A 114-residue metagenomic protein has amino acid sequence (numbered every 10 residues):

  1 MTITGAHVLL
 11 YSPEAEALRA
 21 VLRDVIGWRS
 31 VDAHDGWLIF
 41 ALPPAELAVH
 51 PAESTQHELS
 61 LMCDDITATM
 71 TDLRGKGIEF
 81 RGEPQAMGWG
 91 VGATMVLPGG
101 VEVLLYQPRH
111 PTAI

Functional and structural regions predicted by a protein language model:
M1, L10, T71, G75-I114: Vicinal oxygen chelate
M1, R19, L38, A45 (+2 more regions): Generic signal for short, ordered secondary-structure residues within or immediately flanking folded domains
M1-R19, E46, H57-L59, R109-I114: N-terminal beta-strand motif that seeds the catalytic metal site of vicinal oxygen chelate
H7-I39: N-terminal first-folded block
E14-A15, D64-T67: Helix N-cap motif at beta-to-alpha junctions
V21, T67-D72: Short amphipathic alpha-helices within nucleic acid-binding modules
G27-L61, M95, E102-R109: Conserved short beta-strand elements that form part of the metal-binding/catalytic scaffold of enzyme active sites
A52-S54, D65, A86: Short beta->alpha connector loops
